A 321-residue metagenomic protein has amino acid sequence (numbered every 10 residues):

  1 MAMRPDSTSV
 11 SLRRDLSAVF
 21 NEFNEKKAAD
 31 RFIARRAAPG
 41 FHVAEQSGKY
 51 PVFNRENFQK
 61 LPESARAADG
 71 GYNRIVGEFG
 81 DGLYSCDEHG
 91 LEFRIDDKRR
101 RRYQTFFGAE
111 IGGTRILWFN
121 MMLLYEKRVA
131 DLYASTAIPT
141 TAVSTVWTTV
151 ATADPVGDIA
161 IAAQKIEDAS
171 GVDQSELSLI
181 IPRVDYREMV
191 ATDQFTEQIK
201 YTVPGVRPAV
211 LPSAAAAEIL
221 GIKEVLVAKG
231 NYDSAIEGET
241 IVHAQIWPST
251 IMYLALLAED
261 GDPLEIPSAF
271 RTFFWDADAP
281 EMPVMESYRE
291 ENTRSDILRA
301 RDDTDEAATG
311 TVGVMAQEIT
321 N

Functional and structural regions predicted by a protein language model:
M1-A37, H42, D278-N321: Protruding loop/beta-arch "assembly-hinge" segments enriched in small, turn-prone residues
L16-N24, A28-A29, I33, A37 (+2 more regions): Short, hydrophobic/proline-enriched secondary-structure or compact coil segments at domain edges
E25-F93: Assembly/oligomerization interface modules of large self-assembling protein complexes
A29-A37, K127, L177, K229-D233: Short glycine-rich, low-complexity/disordered patches
E88-G90, E176, S295: Broad gene-expression machinery/nucleic-acid interaction feature
D97-E176, R183-Y201, T320-N321: Alpha-helical scaffold segments that mediate packing/assembly in large oligomeric complexes
F106-I116, N120, T136, Q198-I199 (+4 more regions): A binding-site-centric feature that preferentially detects glycan-recognition modules on secreted/surface proteins
Q174-T272: Extended oligomerization regions of viral-like shell subunits
